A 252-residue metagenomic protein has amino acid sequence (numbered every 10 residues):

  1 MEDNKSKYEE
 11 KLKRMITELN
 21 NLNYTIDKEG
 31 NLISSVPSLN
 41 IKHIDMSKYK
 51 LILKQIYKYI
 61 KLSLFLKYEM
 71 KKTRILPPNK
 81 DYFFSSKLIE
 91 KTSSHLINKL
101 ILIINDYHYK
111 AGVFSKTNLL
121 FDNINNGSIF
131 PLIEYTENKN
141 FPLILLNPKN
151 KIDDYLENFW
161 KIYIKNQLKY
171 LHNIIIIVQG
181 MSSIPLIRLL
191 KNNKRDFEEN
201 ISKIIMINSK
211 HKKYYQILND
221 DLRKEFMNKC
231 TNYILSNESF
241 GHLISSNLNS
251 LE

Functional and structural regions predicted by a protein language model:
M1-K80: N-terminal targeting or regulatory segments adjacent to alpha/beta-hydrolase or S9 domains
T73-P148: Short, surface-exposed "cap/lid" segments of acyl-processing enzymes
N98-I101, N173-I175, K203: Structural motif
Y107-Y109, N150, M181-S182, K210-K212: Conserved beta-strand elements of beta-rich interaction domains across eukaryotes, especially beta-propellers
V113-T117, P148-K149, R188-N192, Q216-D221: Short coil/turn segments at secondary-structure boundaries
G127-F130, N138, P148-I174: Alpha/beta-hydrolase active-site loop
I176-I187: Gly/Ala-rich beta-loop-alpha elbow adjacent to hydrolase catalytic centers
N193-E252: The feature captures the conserved acid-bearing segment of alpha/beta-hydrolase catalytic domains
